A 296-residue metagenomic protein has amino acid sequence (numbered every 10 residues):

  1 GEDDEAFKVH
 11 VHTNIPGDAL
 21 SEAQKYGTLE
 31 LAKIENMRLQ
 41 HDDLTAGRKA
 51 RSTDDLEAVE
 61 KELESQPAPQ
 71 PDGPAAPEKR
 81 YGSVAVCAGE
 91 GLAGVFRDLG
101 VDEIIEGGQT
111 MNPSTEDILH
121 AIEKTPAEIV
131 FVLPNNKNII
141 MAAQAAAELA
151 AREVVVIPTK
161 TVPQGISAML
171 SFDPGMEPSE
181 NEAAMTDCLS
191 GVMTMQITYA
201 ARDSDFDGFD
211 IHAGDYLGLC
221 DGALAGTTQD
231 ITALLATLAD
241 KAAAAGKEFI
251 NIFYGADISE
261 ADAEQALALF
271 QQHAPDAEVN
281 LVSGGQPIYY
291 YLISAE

Functional and structural regions predicted by a protein language model:
G1-E296: N-terminal loops that bind phosphate or other acidic moieties and the adjacent beta-alpha structural core
